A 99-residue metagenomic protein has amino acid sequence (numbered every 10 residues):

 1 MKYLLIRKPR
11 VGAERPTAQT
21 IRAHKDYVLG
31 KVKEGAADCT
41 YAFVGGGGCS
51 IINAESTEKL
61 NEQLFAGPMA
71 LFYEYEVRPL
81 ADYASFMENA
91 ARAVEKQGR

Functional and structural regions predicted by a protein language model:
M1-R99: Conserved, structured core segments of small domains
